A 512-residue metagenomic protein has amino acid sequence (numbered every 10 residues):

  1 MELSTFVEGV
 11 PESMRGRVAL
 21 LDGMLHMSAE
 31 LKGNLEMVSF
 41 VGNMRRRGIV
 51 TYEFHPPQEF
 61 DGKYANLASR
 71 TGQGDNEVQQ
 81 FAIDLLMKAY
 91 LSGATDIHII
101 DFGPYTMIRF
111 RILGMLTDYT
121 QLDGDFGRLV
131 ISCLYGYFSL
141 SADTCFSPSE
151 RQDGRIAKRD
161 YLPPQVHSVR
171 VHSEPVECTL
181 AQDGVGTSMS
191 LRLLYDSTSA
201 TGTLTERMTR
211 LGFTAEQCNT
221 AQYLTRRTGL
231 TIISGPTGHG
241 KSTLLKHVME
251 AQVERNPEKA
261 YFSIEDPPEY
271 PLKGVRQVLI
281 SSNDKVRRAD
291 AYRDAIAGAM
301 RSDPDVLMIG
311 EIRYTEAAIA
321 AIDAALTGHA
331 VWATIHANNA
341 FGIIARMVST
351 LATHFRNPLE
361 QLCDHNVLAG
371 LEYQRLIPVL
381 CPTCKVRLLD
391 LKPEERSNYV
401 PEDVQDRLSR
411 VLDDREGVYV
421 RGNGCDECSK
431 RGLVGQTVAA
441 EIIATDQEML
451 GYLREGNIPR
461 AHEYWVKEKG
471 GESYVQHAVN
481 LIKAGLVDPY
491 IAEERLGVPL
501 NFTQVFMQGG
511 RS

Functional and structural regions predicted by a protein language model:
E2-L3, G328: N-terminal extracellular/luminal ectodomains immediately following the signal peptide in secreted and single-pass
S4-V50, H55-H239, T243-L244, H477-S512: N-terminal "pre-motor" subdomain/linker immediately upstream of P-loop NTPase catalytic cores
N43-R47, K88, S92, C133-T144 (+19 more regions): Conserved, well-folded catalytic cores of nucleic-acid-processing and energy-transducing macromolecular machines
D61-K63, M107-R109, D118-Y119, C178-L180 (+8 more regions): Switch/connector loops and helix/strand junctions flanking conserved nucleotide-binding motifs in nucleotide-processing
I97, V169, Y223, D266 (+6 more regions): Residue-level signature of catalytic and energy-coupling elements of molecular machines, predominantly ATP/GTP-dependent
L211-Q222, E395-S512: NTP-binding/hydrolysis catalytic cores, primarily Walker-type P-loop NTPases
T228-T231, H247-L380: Switch/coupling sub-region of P-loop NTPases
N339-A444: Cys/His-rich Zn2+-binding cysteine-cluster or related metal-binding knuckle/ribbon modules and their
